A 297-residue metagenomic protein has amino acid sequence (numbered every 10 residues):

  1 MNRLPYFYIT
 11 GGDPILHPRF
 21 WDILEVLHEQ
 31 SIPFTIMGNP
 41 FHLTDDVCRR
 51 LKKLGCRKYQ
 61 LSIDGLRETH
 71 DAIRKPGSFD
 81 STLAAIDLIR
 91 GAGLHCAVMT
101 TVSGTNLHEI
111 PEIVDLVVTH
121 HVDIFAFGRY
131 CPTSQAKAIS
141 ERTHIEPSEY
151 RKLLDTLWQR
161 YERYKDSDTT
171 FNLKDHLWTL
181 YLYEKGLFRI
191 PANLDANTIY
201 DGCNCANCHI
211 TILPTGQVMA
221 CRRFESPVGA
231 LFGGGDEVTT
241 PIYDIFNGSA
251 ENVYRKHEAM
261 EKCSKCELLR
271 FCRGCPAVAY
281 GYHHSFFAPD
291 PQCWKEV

Functional and structural regions predicted by a protein language model:
M1-R57: Conserved alpha-helical substructure of the radical SAM core
G12, D64, Y130, F271 (+1 more regions): Flexible loop residues that form catalytic and substrate-binding hotspots at small-molecule/glycan-binding clefts
P14, F41, D64, S103-G104: Short, surface-exposed acidic/glycine-rich loop or hinge patches that mediate macromolecular interfaces
H17, W21, T44-D45, L107-P111 (+2 more regions): Structural motif corresponding to alpha-helix initiation and N-cap regions
K52-K53, K58, S62, T69-T215 (+2 more regions): Radical SAM enzyme [4Fe-4S]-AdoMet core and its adjacent flexible, acidic and glycine-rich loops/tails across
L177-V297: Accessory C-terminal segments flanking Radical SAM cores
